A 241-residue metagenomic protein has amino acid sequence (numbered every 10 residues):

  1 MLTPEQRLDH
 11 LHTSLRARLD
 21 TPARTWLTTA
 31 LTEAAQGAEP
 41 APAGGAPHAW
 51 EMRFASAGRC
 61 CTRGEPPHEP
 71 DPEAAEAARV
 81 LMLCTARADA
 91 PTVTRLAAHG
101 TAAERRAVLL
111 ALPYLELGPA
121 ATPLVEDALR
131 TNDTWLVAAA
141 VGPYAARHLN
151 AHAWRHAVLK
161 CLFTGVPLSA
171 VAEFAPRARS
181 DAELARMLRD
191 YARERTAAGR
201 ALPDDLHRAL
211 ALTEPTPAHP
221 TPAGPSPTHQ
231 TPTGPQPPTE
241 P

Functional and structural regions predicted by a protein language model:
M1-A86, A153-P241: N-terminal alpha-helical scaffold/docking segments in eukaryotic complex subunits
P72-E76, M82-R189: Eukaryote-skewed repeat-based solenoidal scaffolds used as protein-protein interaction platforms, primarily
